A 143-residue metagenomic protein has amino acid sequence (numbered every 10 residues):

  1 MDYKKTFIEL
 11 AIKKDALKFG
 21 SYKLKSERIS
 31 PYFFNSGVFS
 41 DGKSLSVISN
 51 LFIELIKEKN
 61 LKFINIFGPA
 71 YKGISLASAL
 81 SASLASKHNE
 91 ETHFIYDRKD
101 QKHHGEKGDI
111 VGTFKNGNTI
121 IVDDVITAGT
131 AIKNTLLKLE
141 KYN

Functional and structural regions predicted by a protein language model:
M1-V122, I126-N143: PRPP-associated nucleotide enzymes
